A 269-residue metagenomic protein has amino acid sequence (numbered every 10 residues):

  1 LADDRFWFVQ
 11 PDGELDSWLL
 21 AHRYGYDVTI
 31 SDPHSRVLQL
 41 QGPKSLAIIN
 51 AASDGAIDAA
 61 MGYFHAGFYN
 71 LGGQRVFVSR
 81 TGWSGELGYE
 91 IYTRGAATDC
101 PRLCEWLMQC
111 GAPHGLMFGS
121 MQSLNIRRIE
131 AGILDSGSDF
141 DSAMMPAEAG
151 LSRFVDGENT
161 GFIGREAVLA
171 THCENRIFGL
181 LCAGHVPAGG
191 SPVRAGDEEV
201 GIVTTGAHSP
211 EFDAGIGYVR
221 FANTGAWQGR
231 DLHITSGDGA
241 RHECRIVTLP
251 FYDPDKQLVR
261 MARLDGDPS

Functional and structural regions predicted by a protein language model:
L1-S269: Conserved, structured C-terminal
